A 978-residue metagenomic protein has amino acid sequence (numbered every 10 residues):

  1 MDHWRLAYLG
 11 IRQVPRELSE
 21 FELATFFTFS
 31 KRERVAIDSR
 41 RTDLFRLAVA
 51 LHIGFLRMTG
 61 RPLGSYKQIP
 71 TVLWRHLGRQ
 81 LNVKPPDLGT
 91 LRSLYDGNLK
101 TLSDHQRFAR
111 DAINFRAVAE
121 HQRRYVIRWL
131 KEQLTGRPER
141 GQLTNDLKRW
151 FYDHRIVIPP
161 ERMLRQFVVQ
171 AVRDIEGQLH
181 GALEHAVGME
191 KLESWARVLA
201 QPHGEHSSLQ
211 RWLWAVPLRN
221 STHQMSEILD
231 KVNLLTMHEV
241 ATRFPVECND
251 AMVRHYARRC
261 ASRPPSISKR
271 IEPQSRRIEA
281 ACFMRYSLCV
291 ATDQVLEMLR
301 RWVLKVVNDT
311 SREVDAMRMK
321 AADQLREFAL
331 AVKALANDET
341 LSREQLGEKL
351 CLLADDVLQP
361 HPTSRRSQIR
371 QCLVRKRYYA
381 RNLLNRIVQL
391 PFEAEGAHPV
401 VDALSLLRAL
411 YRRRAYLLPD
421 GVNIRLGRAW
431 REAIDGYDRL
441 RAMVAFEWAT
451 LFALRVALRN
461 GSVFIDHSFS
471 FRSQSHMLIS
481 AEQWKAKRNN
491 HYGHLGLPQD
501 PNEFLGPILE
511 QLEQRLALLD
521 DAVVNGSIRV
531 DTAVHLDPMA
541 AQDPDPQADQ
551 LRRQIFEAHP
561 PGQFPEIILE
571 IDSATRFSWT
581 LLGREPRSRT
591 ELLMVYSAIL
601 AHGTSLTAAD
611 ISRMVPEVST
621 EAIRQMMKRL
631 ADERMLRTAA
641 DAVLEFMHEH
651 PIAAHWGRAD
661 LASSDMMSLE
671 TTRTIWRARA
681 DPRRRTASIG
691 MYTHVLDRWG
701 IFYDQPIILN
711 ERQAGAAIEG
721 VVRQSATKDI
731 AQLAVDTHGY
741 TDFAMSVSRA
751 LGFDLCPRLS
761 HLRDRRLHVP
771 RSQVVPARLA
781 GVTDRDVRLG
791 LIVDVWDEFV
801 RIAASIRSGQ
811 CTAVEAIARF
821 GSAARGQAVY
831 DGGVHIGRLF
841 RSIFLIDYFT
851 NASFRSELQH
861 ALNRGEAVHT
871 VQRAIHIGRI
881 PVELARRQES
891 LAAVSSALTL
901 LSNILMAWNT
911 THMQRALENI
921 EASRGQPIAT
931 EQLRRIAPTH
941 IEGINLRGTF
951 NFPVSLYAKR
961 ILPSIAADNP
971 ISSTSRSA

Functional and structural regions predicted by a protein language model:
D2-L509: Long amphipathic alpha-helical coiled-coil/heptad-repeat bundle
V49-R61, L569, S573, M594-S605 (+2 more regions): Short, hydrophobic/amphipathic alpha-helical patches that form generic packing surfaces within helical domains
D87, R613-A654, R679-D797: Catalytic or ion-translocation cores adjacent to nucleophile or general acid/base/metal-coordination motifs in diverse
H105-I113, A640-L661: Long, compositionally biased
E510-M614: Structured, charged N-terminal subsegments at the starts of enzyme catalytic cores and at intra-chain domain/subunit
A659-L669: Two-metal-ion RNase H-like nuclease active-site motif
L669-R679: Flexible, glycine/threonine-enriched loop-and-boundary segments that flank and lead into catalytic domains of large
V787-A978: Long, compositionally biased intrinsically disordered regions
